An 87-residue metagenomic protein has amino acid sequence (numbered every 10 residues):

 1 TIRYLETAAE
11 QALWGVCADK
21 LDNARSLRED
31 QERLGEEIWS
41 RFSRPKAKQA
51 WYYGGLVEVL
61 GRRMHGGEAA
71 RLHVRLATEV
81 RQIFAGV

Functional and structural regions predicted by a protein language model:
T1-V87: Active-site helical microenvironments for divalent-metal-assisted chemistry
